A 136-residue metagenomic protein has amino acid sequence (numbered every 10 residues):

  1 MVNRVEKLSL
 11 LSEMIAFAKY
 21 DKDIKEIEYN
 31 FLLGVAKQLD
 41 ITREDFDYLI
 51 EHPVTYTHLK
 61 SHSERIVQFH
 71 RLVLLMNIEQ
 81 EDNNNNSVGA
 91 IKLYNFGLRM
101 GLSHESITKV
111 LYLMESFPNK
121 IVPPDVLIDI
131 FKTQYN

Functional and structural regions predicted by a protein language model:
M1-A18, D23-N136: Small-residue-enriched hydrophobic alpha-helices in membranes
